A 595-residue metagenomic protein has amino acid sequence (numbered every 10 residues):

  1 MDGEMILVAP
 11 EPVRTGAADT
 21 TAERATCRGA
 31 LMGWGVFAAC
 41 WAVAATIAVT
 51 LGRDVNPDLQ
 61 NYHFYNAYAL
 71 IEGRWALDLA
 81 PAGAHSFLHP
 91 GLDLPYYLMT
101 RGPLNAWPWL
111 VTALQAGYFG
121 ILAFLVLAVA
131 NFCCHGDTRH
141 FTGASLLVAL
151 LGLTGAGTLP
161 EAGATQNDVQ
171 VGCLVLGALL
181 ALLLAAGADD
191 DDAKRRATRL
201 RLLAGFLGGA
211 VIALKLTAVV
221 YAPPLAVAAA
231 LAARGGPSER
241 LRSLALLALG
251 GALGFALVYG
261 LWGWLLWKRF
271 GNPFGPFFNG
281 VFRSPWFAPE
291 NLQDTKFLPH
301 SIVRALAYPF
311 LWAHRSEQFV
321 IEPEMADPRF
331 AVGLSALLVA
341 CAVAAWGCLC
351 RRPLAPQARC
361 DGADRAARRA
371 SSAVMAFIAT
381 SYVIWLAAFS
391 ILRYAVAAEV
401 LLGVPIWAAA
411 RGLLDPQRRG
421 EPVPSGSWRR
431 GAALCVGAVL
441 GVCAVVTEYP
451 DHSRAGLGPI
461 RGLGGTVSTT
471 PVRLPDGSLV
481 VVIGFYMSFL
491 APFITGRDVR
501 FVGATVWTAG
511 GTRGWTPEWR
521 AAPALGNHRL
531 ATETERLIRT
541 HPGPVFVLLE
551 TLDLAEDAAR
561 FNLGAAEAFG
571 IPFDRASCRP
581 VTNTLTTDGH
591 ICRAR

Functional and structural regions predicted by a protein language model:
H63, C435-A509, R513, W519-L525: Membrane-embedded, lumen/periplasm-facing catalytic core of multi-pass transferases that use lipid-linked donors
H63, E161-A162, N167-L174, V211-L216 (+3 more regions): Hydrophobic/aromatic-rich transmembrane helices and adjacent perimembrane loops
F64-N66, L70, A82-W109, A113 (+1 more regions): Short hydrophobic/aromatic helix or loop-helix immediately within or flanking a transmembrane segment in polytopic
P95, L244-F319: Membrane-lumen/periplasm interface segments of specific transmembrane helices in polyprenyl phosphate-linked
L98, L110-T138, G177, C341-C350: Transmembrane-helix motifs of polytopic, lipid-linked glycan transferases
L125-A128, L150-P160, Q170-D191, L200-G208 (+1 more regions): Specific aromatic-rich, kink-prone transmembrane helix
D189, Y221-F255, V404: Perimembrane helix-loop-helix junctions
R199-L216, A222-V227, L257, G271 (+1 more regions): Membrane-interface alpha helices of multi-pass inner-membrane proteins
